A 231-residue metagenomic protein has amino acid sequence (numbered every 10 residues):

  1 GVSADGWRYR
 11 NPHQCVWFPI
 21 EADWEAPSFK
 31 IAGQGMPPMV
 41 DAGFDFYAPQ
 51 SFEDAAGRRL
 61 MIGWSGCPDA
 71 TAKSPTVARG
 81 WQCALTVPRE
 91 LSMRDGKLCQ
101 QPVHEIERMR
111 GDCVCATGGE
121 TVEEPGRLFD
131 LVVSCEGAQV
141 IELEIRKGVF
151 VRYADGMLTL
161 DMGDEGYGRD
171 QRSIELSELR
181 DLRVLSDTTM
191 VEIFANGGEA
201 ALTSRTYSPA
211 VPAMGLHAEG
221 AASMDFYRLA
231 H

Functional and structural regions predicted by a protein language model:
G1-A4, G63-S65: Recurrent small/Gly-Pro-centered beta-turn motifs in extracellular repeat architectures
G1-V2, P12-P19: Loop/turn-rich, solvent-exposed surfaces of beta-rich toroidal or solenoidal domains
S3-W7, G43: Short, conserved secondary-structure transition motifs
R8-Q14, W81-Q82: Short, solvent-exposed loop/turn segments at conserved positions within beta-propeller repeat blades
P19-H231: Beta-rich accessory regions
